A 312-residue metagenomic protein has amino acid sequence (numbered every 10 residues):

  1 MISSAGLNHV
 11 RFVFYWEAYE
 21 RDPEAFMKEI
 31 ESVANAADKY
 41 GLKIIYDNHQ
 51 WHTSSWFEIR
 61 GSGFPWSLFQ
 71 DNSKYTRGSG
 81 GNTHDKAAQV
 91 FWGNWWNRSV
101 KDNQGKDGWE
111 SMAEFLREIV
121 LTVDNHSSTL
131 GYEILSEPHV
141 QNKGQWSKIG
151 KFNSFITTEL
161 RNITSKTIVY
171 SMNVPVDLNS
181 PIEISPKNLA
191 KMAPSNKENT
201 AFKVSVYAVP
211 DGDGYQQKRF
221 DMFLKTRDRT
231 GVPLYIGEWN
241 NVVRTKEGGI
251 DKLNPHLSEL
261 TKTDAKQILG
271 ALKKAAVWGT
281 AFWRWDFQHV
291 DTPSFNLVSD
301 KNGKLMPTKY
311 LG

Functional and structural regions predicted by a protein language model:
M1-P186, E198: Active-site mouth of glycoside hydrolases
M1-S4, M112-I119, Y215-F223, K262-L269: Short, acidic/polar
M1-Y15, I45, F223-R229, A271-T280: Catalytic domains of carbohydrate-active enzymes, especially glycoside hydrolases
F14, S136, V206, R284-F287: Residues that line or immediately flank small-molecule/substrate-binding pockets and catalytic motifs
G63-F69, K187-N188, N254-S258, I268-L269: Short, electropositive alpha-helical surface patch
D102-Q104, A193-K197, E247-P255: Intrinsically disordered, low-complexity coil segments
N153-W239: Aromatic-lined glycan-binding groove of carbohydrate-active enzymes
D211-D213, F220, R227-G312: Substrate-binding cleft of secreted/luminal carbohydrate-active enzymes
